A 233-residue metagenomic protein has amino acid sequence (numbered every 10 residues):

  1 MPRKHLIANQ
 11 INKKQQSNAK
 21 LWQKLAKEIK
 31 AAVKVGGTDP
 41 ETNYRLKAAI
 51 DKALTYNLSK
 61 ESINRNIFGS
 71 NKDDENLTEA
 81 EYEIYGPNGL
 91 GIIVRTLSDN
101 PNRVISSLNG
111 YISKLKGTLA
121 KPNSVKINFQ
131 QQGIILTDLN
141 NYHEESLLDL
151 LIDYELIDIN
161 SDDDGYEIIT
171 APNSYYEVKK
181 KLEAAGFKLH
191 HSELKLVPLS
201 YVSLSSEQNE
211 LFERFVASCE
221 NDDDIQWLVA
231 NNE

Functional and structural regions predicted by a protein language model:
M1-Y111, K116-A120, Q130-I134, A230: N-terminal cationic and glycine-rich segments that engage phosphates or anionic surfaces
I11-N12, A48, K72, N109 (+6 more regions): Homeobox/homeodomain signature
K72-E81, S113-P122, E144-I157, A185-K188: Short amphipathic beta-strand starts and helix->beta connectors
L97-D99, S124, N140, D164: Histidine- and/or cysteine-centered catalytic micro-motif in compact active-site loops
A120-Q131, D162-D164: Short, surface-exposed recognition loops or helix-turn segments adjacent to catalytic cores
I134-E233: Positively charged, low-complexity, intrinsically disordered RNA-binding extensions
